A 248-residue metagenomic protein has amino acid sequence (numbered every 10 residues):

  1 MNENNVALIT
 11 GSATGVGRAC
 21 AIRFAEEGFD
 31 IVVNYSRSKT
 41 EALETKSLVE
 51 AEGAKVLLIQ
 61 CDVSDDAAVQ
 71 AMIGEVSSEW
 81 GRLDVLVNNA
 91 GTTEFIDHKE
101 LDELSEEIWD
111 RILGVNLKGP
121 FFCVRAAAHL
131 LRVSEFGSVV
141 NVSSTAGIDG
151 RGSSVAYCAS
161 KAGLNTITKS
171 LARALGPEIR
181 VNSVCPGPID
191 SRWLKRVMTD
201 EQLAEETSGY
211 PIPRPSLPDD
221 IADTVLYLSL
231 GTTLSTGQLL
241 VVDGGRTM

Functional and structural regions predicted by a protein language model:
A13-T14: Conserved glycine-rich cofactor-binding loop
R82, G176-R180, S235-G237: Short, small/polar-rich loop/turn modules that mediate ligand/substrate recognition or access, typified
D97-D110, E206: Substrate-binding pocket helix/loop in short-chain dehydrogenase/reductase
V124, L217-V242, T247: C-terminal substrate-recognition "lid" of short-chain dehydrogenase/reductases
V124, S160, T168: Active-site helix of classical SDR
H129, A172-P177: Alpha-helical segment proximal to the catalytic Tyr-Lys
S144: Residue(s) in the substrate-gating loop at a strand-loop-helix junction that position the organic substrate next
